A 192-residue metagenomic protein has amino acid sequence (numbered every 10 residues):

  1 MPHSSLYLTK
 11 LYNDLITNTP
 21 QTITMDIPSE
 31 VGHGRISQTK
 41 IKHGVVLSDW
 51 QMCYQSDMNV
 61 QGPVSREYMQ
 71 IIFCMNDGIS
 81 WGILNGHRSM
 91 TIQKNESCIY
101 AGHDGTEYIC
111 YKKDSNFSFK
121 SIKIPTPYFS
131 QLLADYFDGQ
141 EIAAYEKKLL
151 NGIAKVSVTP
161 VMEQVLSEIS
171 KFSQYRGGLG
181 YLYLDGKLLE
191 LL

Functional and structural regions predicted by a protein language model:
M1-L8, V46, E67, P125 (+2 more regions): Alpha-helical structural motif
M1-Q21: Short Lys/Arg-enriched alpha/beta "domain-start" segment
I16-S118: N-terminal functional module of multi-domain proteins
G82-L192: Alpha-helical bundle regulatory/interaction domains
